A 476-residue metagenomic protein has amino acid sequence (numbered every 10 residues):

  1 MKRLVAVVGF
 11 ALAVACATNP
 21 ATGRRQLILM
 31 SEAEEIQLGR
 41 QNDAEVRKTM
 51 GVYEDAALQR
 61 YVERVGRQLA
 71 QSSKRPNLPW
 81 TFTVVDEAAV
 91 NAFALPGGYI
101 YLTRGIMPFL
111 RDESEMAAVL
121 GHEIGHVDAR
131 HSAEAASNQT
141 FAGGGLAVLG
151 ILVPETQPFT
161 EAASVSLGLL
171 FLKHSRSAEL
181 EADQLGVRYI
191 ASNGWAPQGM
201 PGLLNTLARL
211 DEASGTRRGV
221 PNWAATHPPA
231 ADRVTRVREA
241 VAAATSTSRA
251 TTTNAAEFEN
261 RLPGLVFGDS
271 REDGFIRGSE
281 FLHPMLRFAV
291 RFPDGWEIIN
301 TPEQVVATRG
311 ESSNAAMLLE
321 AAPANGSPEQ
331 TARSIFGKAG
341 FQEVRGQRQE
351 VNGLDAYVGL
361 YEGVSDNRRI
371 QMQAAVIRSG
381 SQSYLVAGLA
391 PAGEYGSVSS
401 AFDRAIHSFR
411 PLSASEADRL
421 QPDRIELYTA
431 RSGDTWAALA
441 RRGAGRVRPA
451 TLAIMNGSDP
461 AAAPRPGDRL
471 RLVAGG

Functional and structural regions predicted by a protein language model:
R3-L4, C16-N254, F258-H283, P302-Q304 (+2 more regions): A Zn2+-metalloprotease active-site environment signal
G9-C16: Hydrophobic h-region of N-terminal signal peptides that target proteins for export in Gram-negative bacteria
A117, A244, I298, V386-P422: Surface-exposed amphipathic alpha-helical segments
R287-T301: Proline-anchored loop/turn motifs at beta-strand termini and strand-loop-strand connectors
L318-E320, Q373, Q382-P391: Short, well-ordered beta-strand elements
R333-S381: Signature of long, low-cysteine stretches enriched in small and polar/charged residues
A414-R446, D459, D468: Primarily a LysM-type cell-wall glycan-binding module
R446-G476: Extracellular LysM carbohydrate-binding repeats and other cell-envelope/extracellular binding modules
